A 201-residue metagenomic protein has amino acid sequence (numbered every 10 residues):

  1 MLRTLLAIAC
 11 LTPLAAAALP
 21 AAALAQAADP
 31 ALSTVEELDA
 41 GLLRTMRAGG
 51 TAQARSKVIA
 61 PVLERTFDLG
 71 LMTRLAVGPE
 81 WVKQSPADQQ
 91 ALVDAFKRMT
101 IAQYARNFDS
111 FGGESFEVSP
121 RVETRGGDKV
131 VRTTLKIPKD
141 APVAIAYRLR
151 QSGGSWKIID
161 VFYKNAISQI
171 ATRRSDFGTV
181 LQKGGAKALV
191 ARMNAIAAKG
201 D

Functional and structural regions predicted by a protein language model:
M1-T4: Positively charged n-region of N-terminal signal peptides that target proteins for export
A7-A18: Bacterial N-terminal signal peptides
L19-Q26: Sec/Tat signal peptide C-region and signal peptidase I cleavage site
A27-Y104: Early exported N-terminus immediately downstream of N-terminal targeting peptides
W81, R98-M99, E123-T124, I137 (+1 more regions): Solvent-exposed loop/turn segments at secondary-structure junctions within structured extracellular/periplasmic domains
I101-V143, A191-D201: Surface-exposed, charged secondary-structure patches
P142-T172: Short beta-strand edge/turn micro-motifs at domain boundaries
V161-D201: Low-complexity, intrinsically disordered terminal/linker segments enriched in charged and Gly/Pro repeats
